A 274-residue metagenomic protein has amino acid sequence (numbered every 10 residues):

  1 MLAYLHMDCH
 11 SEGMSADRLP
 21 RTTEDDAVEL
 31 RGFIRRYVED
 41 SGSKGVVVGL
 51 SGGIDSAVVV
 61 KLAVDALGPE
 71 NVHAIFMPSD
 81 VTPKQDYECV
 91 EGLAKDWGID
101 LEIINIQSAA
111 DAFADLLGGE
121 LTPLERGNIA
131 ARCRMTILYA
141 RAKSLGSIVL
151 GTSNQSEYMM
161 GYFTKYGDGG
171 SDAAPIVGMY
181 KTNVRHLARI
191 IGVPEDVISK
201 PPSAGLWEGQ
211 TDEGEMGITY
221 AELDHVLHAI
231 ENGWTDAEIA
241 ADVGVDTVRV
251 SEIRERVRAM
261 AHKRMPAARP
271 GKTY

Functional and structural regions predicted by a protein language model:
Y4-V46, K61-D65, E70-Y274: ATP/NTP-dependent adenylation/nucleotidyl-transfer catalytic domains that generate, transfer, or process NMP-activated
L50: Class I SAM-dependent methyltransferase "Motif I" SAM/SAH-binding loop
G53: Conserved G/P- and acidic residue-centered "switch" motifs that form tight phosphate/ATP-binding loops in soluble
S56: Catalytic nucleophile loop
